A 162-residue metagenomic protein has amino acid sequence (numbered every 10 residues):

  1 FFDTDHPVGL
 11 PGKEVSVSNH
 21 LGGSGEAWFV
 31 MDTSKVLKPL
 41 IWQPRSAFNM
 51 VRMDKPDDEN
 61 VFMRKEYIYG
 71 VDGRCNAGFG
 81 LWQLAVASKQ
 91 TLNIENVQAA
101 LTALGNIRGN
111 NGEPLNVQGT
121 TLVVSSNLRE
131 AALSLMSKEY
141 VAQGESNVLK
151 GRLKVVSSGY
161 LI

Functional and structural regions predicted by a protein language model:
F1-D3: Long, amphipathic alpha-helical coiled-coil/dimerization segments that form elongated scaffolds
D5-I162: Sequence/fold signature of self-assembling virion shell proteins
